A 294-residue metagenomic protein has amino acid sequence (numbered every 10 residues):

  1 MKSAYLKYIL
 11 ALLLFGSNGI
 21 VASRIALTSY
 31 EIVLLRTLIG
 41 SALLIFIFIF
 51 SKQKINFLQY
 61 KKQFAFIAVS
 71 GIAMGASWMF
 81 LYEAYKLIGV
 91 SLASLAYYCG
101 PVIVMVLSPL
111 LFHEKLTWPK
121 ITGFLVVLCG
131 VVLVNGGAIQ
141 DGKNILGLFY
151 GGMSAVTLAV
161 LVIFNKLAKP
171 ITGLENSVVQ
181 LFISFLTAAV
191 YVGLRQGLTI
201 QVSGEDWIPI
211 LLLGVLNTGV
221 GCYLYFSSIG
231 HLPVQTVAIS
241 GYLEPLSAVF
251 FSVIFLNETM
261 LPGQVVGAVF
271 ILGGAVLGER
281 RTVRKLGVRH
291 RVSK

Functional and structural regions predicted by a protein language model:
M1-L13, S41-V69, Y82, L110 (+7 more regions): Membrane-interface interhelical linkers
M1-L34, I72, A76, F80 (+2 more regions): Glycine-/small-residue-enriched transmembrane alpha-helix faces in small-molecule transporters and effluxers
Y5, A93-C99, F164-F185, T218-I254: Helix-helix packing/entry segments at the starts of transmembrane helices
L6, L10, L35-I39, V69-I72 (+8 more regions): Hydrophobic residues within alpha-helical transmembrane segments of multi-pass solute transporters/permease subunits
G16, G71, G75-M79, V102-V106 (+7 more regions): Hydrophobic/small/kink-forming positions within alpha-helical transmembrane segments of polytopic membrane proteins
I25, I32, A84, A96 (+6 more regions): Hydrophobic/aromatic residues within transmembrane alpha-helices of multi-pass small-molecule transporters
E31, L38-A42, Y82-H113, S154 (+1 more regions): Specific alpha-helical transmembrane segments that line the substrate/conduction pathway and gating interfaces
L44, F48, A68, L116-G136 (+5 more regions): Hydrophobic transmembrane alpha-helices of multi-pass small-molecule transport proteins
